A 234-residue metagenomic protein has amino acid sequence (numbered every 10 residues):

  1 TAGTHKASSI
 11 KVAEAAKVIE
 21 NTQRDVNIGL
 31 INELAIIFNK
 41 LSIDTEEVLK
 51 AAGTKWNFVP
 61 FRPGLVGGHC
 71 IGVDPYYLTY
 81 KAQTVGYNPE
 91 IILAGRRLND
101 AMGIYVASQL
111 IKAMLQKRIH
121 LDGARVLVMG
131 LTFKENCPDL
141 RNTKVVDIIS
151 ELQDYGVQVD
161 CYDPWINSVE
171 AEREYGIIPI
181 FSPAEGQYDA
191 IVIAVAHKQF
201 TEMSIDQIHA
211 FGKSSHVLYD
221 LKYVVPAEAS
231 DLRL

Functional and structural regions predicted by a protein language model:
T1-L234: Structural/interface elements that position substrates and couple domains in central-metabolism enzymes
